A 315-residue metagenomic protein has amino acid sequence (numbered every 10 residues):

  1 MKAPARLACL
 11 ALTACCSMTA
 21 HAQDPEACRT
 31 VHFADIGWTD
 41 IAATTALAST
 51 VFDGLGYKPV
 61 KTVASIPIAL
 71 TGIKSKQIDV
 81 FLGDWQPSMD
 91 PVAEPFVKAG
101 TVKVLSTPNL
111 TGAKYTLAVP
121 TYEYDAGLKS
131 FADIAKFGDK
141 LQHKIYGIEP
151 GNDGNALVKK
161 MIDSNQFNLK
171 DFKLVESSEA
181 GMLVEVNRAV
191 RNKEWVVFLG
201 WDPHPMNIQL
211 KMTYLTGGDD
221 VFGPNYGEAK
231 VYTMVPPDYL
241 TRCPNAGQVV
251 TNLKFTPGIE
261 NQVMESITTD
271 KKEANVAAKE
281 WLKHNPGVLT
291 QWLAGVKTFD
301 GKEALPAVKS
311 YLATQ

Functional and structural regions predicted by a protein language model:
A22-H32, K136-Q142, S310-Q315: Immediate post-signal peptide segment of exported/extracytoplasmic ligand-binding proteins
P25-D40, Y57-T62, Q142-Y146, V250: Short, well-ordered beta-strand elements
T45, A64-G100, G181, E185 (+1 more regions): Pocket-flanking alpha-helical
A48-G56, G138-F172, K283: Ligand-binding cleft/hinge of the Venus flytrap
I78-G83, D153-D219: Ligand-binding pocket segment of bilobal, Venus flytrap-like solute-binding proteins
T101-P150: A conserved helix-loop-strand patch within extracytoplasmic ligand-binding domains of the periplasmic binding
L110, T256-Q315: C-terminal functional modules
K114-Y124, E228-R242, E265-S266: A bilobed periplasmic-binding-protein/Venus flytrap-type ligand-binding module shared by bacterial periplasmic
